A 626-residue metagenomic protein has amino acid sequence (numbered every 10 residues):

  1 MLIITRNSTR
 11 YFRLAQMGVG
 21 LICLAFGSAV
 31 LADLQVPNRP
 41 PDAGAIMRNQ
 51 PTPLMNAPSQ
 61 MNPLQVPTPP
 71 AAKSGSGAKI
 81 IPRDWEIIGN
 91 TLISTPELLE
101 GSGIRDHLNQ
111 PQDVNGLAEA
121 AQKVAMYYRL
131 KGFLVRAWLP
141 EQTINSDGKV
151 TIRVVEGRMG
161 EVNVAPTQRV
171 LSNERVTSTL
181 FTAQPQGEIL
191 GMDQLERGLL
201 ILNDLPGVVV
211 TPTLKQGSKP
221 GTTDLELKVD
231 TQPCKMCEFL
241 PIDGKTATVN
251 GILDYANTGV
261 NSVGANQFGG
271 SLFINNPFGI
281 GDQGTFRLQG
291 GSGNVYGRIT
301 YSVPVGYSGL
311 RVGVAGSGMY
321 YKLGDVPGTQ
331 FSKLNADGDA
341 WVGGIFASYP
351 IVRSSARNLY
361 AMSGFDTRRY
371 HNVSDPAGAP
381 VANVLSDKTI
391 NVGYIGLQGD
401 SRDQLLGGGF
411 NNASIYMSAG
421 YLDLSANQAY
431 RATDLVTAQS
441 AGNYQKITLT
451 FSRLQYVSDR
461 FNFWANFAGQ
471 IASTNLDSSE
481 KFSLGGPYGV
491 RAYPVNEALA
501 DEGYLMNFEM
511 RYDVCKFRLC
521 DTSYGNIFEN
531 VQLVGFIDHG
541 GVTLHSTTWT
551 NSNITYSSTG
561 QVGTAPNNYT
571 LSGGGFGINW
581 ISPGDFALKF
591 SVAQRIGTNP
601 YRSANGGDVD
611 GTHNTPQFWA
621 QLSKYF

Functional and structural regions predicted by a protein language model:
P51-S74, R83, G89, S94 (+6 more regions): Outer-membrane beta-barrel initiation region
L214, L253-N257, G270, F286-G290 (+8 more regions): Transmembrane beta-barrel strands of outer-membrane/channel proteins
G221, A247, G264-F268, G293-G297 (+7 more regions): Residues that define the transmembrane beta-barrel architecture of outer-membrane proteins
V249-G251, F278-G284, Y307-G313, Y321-L323 (+5 more regions): Repeated loop/turn-to-beta-strand initiation elements of outer-membrane beta-barrel proteins
A265, Y296-T300, L323-K333, H371-V381 (+5 more regions): Outer-membrane beta-barrel translocator domains and adjoining extracellular loop/strand segments of Gram-negative
R311-S478: Transmembrane beta-strand segments of outer-membrane beta-barrel domains in Gram-negative and organellar OMPs
D434-F626: C-terminal transmembrane beta-barrel domains of outer membrane proteins
